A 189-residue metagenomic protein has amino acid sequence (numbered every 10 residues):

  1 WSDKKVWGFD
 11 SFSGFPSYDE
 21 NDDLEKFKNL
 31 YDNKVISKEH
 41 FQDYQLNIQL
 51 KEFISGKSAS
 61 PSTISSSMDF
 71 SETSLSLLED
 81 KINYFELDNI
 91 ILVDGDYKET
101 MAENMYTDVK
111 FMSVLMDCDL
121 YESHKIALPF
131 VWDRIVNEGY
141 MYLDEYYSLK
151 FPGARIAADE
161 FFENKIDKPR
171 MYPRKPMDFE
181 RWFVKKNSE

Functional and structural regions predicted by a protein language model:
W1-E189: S-adenosylmethionine/decaboxylated-SAM
